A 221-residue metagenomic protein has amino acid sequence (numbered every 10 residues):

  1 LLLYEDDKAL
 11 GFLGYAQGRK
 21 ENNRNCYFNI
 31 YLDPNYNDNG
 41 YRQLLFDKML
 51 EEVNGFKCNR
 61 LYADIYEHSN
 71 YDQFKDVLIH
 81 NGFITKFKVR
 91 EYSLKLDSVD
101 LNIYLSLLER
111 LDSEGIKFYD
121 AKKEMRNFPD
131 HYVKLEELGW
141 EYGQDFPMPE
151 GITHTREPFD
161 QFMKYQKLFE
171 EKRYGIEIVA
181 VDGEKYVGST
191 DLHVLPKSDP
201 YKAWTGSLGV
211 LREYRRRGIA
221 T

Functional and structural regions predicted by a protein language model:
L1-S69, V181-D182, Y186-L211: Conserved donor-binding loop and adjoining core beta-sheet/short helix segment in diverse acyl/aminoacyl transferases
G11, K86-R90, G188, A220: A structural microfeature
D38-F128: Acyl-donor-binding surface of acyltransferase catalytic domains
G40, G218-A220: Glycine-rich phosphate-binding loop
V89, G175, T205: Extracellular structured ligand-interaction cores
D112-Y201: Flexible, substrate/cofactor-facing loop regions flanked by secondary structure within enzyme catalytic domains
R156, G206-G209, T221: Small/polar glycine-rich anion-binding or flexible loop at a beta-alpha turn
